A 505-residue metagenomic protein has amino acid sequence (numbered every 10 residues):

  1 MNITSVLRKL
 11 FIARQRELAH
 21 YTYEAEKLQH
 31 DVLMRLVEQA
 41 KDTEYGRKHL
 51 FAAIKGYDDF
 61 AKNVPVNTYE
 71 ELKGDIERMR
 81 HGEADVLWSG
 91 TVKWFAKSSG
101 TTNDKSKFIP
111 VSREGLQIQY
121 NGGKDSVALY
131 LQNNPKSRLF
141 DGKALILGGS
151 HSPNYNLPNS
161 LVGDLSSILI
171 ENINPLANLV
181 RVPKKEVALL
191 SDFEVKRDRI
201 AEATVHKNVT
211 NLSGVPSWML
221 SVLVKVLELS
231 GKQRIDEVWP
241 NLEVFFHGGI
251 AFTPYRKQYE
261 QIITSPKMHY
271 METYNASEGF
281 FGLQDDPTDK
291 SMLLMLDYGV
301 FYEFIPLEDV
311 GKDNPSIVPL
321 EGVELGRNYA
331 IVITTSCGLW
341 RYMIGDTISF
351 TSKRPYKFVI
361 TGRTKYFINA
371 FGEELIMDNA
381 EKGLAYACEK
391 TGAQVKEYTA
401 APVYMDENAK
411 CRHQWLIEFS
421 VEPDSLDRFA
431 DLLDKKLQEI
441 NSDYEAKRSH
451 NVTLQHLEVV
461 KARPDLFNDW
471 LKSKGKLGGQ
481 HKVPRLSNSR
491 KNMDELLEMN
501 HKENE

Functional and structural regions predicted by a protein language model:
M1-A52, F60-V64, D75-R78, G82 (+1 more regions): Active-site glycine/GP-rich loop and adjacent strand/helix microenvironment that borders small-molecule binding pockets
K27, D31-F95, S106-P110, E114 (+3 more regions): Active-site diphosphate/adenylate-binding microenvironment
A96-T102: Conserved helicase ATPase motor motifs in RecA-like P-loop NTPase domains
D104-I109, F367-A370: Short small-residue beta-strand/loop micro-motif enriched in glycine and branched aliphatics
P110, E114-G122, F246, H269 (+1 more regions): Long, hydrophobic, well-ordered secondary-structure blocks that form the structural core and pocket-lining surfaces
I118-N121, D125, L375-N379: A general alpha-helical scaffold signature found inside nucleotide-binding enzyme cores
G123, V127, M219-V222: Cleavable Sec-type N-terminal signal peptides
L129-P175: Conserved AMP-binding loop of ANL adenylate-forming enzymes
